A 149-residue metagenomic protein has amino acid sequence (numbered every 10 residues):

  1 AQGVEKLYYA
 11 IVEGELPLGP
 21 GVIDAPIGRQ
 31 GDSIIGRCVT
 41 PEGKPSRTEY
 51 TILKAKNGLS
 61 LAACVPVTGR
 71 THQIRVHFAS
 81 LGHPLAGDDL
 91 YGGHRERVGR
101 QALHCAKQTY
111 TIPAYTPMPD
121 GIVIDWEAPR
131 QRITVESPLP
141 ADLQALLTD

Functional and structural regions predicted by a protein language model:
A1-K6: A short alpha->loop->secondary-structure connector
L7-Y9, P84: Proline-centered loop/turn at the N-terminus of a beta-strand
I11-S60, V76, P117-I122, V135-S137 (+1 more regions): Glycine- and acidic-residue-rich catalytic/RNA-contacting loop of pseudouridine synthases
A62-V65: Short histidine-centered loop motifs in beta-beta connectors
R75-D149: Pseudouridine synthases involved in rRNA/tRNA modification
